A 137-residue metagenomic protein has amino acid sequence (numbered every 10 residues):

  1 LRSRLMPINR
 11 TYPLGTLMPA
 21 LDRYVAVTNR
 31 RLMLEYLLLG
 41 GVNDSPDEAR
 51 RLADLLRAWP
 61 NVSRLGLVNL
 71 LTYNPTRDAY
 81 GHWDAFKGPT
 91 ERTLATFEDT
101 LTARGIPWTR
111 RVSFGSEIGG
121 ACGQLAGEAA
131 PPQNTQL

Functional and structural regions predicted by a protein language model:
L1-T100, R104: Conserved AdoMet/S-adenosylmethionine-binding subsite of the radical SAM
A103, R110-L137: Radical SAM enzyme core and accessory elements
